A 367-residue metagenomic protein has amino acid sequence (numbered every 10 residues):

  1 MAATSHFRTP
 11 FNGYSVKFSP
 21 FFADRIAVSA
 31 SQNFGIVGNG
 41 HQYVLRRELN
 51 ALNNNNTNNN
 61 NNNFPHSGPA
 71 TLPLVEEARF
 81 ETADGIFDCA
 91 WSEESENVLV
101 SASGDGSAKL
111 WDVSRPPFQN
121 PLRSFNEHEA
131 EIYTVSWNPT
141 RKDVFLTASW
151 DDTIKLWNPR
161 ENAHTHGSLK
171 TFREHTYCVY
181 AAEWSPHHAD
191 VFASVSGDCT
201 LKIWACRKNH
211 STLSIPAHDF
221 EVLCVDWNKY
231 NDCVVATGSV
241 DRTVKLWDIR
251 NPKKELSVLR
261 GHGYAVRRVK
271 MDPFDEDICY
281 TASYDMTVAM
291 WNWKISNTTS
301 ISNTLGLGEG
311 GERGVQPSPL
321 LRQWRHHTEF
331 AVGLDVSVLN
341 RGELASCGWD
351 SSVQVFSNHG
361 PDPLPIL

Functional and structural regions predicted by a protein language model:
M1-H218, C224-W227, G238, S257-Y264 (+5 more regions): WD40 beta-propeller repeat fold
D226-N228, C233-W247: Oxyanion-binding "anion nests"
L307-E309: Long, low-complexity intrinsically disordered regulatory regions in eukaryotic signaling/cytoskeletal proteins
